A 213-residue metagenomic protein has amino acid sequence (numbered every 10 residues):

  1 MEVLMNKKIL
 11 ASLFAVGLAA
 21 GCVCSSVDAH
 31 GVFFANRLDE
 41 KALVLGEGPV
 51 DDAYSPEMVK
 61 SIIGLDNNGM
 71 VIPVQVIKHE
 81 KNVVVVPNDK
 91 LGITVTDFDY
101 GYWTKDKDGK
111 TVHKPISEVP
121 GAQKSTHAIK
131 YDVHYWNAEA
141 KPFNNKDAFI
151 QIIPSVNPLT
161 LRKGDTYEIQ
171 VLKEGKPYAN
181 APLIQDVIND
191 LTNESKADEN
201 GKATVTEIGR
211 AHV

Functional and structural regions predicted by a protein language model:
E2, A211-V213: Conserved small/polar residues in nucleotide/adenosyl-binding loops
A19-S26: C-terminal segment of classical bacterial N-terminal signal peptides
D28-V84: Start-of-domain marker
A29-E40, T111-Y167, L172-Y178, N189: Beta-strand-rich domain onsets/edges
Y54-M58, G175-D186: Short, ordered, surface-exposed loop/turn motifs in non-cytosolic proteins
I62-V71, A181-S195: Short amphipathic beta-strand segments in non-cytosolic proteins
H79-N82, K196-G209: Glycine-centered loop-to-beta-strand initiation motif
D99-K107: Short acidic/polar inter-strand loop motif in beta-rich domains
